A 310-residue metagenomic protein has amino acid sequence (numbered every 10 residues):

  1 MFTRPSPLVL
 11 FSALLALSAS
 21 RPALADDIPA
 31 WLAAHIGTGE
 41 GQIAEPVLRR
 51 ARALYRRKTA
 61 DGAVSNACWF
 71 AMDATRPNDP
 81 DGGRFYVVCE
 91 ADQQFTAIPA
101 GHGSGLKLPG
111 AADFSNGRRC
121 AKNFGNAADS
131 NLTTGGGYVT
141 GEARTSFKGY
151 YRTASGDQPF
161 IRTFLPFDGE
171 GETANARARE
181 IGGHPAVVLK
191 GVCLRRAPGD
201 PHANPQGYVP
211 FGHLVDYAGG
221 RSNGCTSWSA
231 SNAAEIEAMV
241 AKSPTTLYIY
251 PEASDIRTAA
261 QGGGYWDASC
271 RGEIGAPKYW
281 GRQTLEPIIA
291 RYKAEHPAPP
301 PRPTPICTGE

Functional and structural regions predicted by a protein language model:
M1-L10: Bacterial N-terminal signal peptides that target proteins for export
V9-S18: Bacterial N-terminal signal peptides
R21-A25: Sec/Tat signal peptide C-region and signal peptidase I cleavage site
D26-N223, S231-E310: Cell wall/extracellular polymer interaction/catalysis modules
W228: A conserved hydrophobic position in a structured secondary element of the catalytic/binding core that shapes
